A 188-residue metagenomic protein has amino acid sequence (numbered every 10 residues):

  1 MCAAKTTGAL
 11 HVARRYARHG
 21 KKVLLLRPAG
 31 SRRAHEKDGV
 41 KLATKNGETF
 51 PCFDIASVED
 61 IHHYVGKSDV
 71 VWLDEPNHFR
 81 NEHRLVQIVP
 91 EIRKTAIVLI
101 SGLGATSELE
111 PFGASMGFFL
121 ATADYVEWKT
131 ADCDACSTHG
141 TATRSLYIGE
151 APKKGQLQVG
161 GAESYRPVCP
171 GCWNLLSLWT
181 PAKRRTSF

Functional and structural regions predicted by a protein language model:
M1-H63, T106-S115, A131, V159-F188: Conserved P-loop
K22, I97, Y125: Residues at the starts of beta-strands that form the adenosine-phosphate
V65-V70: Short acidic/histidine-rich motifs immediately flanking catalytic phosphotransfer sites in two-component signaling
D74-P76, G102: Walker B catalytic acidic pair
H78-N81: Residues immediately C-terminal
E91-A114: Sensor-1/coupling segment of RecA-like P-loop NTPase cores
S115-D132: A short helix-turn-beta junction within AAA+ P-loop NTPase domains corresponding to the substrate/partner-engaging
A131-Q158: Short recognition patches in nucleic-acid-associated and regulatory proteins
